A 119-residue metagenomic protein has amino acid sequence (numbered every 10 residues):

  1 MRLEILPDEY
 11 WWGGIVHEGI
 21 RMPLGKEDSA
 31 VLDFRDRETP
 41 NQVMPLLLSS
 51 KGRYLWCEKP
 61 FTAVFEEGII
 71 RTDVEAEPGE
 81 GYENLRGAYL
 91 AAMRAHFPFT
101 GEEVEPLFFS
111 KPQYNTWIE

Functional and structural regions predicted by a protein language model:
M1-K111: Catalytic and substrate-binding clefts that recognize carbohydrates or anionic sugar/phosphate headgroups
S110-E119: The substrate-binding groove and active-site-proximal loops of carbohydrate-active enzymes, especially glycoside
